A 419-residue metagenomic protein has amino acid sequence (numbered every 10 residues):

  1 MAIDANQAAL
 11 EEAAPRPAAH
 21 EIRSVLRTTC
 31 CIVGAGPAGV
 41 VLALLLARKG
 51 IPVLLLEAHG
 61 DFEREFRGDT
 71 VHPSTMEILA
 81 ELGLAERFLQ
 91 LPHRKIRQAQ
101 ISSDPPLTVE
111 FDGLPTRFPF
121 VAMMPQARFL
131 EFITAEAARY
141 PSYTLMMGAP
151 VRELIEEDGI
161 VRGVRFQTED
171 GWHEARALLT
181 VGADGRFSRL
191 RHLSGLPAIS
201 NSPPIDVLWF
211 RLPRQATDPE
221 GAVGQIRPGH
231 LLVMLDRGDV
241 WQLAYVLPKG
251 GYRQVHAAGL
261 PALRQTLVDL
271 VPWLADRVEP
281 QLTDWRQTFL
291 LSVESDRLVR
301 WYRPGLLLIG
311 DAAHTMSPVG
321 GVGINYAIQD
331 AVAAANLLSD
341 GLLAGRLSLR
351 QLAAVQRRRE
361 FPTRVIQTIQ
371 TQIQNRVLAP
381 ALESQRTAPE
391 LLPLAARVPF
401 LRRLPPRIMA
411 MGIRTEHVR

Functional and structural regions predicted by a protein language model:
A2-E21, N336-R419: C-terminal helical "tail/cap" subdomain of flavin- and related membrane-associated enzymes
N6-E11, Q254-L349: FAD/FMN-dependent oxidoreductases across multiple families
I22-A38: Beta1/beta-strand and adjacent pyrophosphate-binding region of the FAD-binding site in flavoprotein oxidoreductases
A47-R67: Glycine-rich FAD pyrophosphate-binding loop
R67, H72-E136: Active-site-adjacent segment of FAD-dependent monooxygenases/related oxidoreductases
A138-V151: A conserved beta-strand/loop element that lines the FAD pocket in flavoprotein oxidoreductases
A149, V161-H173, L179-F289, V293 (+2 more regions): Conserved FAD-binding catalytic core of PHBH/FMO-like flavoproteins
